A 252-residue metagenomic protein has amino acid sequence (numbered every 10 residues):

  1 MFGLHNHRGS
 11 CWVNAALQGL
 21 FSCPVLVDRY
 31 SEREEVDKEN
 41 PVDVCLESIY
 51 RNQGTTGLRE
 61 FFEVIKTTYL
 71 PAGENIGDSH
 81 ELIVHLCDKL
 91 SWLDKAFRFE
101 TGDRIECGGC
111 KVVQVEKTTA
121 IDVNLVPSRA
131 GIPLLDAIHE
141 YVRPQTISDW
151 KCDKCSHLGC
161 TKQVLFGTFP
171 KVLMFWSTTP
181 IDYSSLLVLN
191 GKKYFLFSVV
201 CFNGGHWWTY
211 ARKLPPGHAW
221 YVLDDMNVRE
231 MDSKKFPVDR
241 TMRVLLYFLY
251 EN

Functional and structural regions predicted by a protein language model:
M1, K89-R98, L134-Q145: Short, intrinsically disordered, charge-biased short linear motifs at domain edges
M1-L90, L246-L249: USP/UBP deubiquitinase core
F2-H5, G9-G19, V84, I105-G108 (+4 more regions): Conserved, well-structured core segments
R8, G102-R104, D149-C152: Residues immediately within or flanking Cys/His clusters that coordinate Zn2+ in small zinc-binding modules
N14, S48, C110-V113, C155: General secretory precursor processing signal
C23, G109, S177-T179: Residues immediately flanking
R33-E35, K117-N252: Exposed substrate/partner-binding surface patches
P71-T118: Active-site periphery "cap/insert" segments of enzyme catalytic domains
